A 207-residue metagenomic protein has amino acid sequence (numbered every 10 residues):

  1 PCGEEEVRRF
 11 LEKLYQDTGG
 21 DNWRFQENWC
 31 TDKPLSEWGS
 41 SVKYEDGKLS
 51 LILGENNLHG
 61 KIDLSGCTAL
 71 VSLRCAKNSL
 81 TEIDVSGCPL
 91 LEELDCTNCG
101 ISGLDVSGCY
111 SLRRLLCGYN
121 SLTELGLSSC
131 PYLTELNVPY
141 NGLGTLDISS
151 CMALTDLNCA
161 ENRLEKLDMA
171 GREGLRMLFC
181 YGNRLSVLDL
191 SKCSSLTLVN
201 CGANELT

Functional and structural regions predicted by a protein language model:
P1-D63, T68-V71, P89, Y110 (+3 more regions): N-terminal capping/linker segments that flank leucine-rich repeat
N22-Q26, G100, G142: Residue-level signal for secondary-structure boundary elements
L49-L53, V71-C75, E92-C96, R113-C117 (+5 more regions): Conserved hydrophobic beta-strand positions in leucine-rich repeat
N56, N78, C99, N120 (+4 more regions): Consensus "Asn ladder" position of solenoid repeat domains
K61-I62, I83, L104, L125 (+4 more regions): Canonical leucine-rich repeat
K77, G87, N98, G108 (+4 more regions): Residues on the solvent-exposed faces and adjacent turns of beta-rich solenoids used to engage binding targets
C201-T207: Short, intrinsically disordered, charge-balanced linker/junction segments flanking boundaries in proteins
